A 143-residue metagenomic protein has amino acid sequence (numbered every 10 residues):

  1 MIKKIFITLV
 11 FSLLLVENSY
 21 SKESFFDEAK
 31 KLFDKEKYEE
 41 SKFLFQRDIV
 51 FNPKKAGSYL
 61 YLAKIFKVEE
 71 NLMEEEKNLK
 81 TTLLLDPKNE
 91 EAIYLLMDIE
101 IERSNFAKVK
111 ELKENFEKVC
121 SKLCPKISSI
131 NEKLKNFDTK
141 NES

Functional and structural regions predicted by a protein language model:
E23-R47, F51: Alpha-helical segment of the N-proximal tetratricopeptide repeat
D34-K35, V68-E69, E102, V119 (+1 more regions): Register position in tetratricopeptide repeats
D48, T81-T82, N115-F116: Canonical positions in the second alpha-helix
Y61, L95, S129-K133: Canonical tetratricopeptide repeat
